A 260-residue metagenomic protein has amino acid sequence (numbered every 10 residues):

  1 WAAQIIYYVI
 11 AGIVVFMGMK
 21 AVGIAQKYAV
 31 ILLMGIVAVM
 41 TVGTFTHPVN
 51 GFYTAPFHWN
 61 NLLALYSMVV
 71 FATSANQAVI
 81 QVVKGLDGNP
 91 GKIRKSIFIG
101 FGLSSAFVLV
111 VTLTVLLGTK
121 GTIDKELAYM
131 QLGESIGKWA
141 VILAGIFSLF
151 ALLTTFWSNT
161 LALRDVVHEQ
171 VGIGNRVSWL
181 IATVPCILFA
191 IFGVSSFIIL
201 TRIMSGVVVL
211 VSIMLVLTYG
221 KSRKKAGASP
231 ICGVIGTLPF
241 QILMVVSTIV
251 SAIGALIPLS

Functional and structural regions predicted by a protein language model:
W1, K20-A29, A128-L152, R164-G174 (+1 more regions): Transmembrane helix-loop boundary segments of multi-pass membrane transporters
W1-G18, L32-M40, A72, V171-G193 (+1 more regions): Transmembrane alpha-helical segments of multi-pass small-molecule transport proteins
W1-I5, I24-L109, L113-G133: Helix-loop-helix junctions that connect adjacent transmembrane segments in multi-pass membrane transporters
W1-I5, I99-F107, T112-E126, L149-L153 (+3 more regions): Loop-to-transmembrane helix boundary motifs in multi-pass membrane proteins
A11-A21, F45-T54, L117-E126, W139 (+3 more regions): Transmembrane helix-loop junctions in multi-pass membrane proteins
I36-M40, F150-N159, W179-P185, M204-S229: Hydrophobic alpha-helical segments of multi-pass membrane transport proteins
P56-S67, E134-L153, W179, T183: Select transmembrane alpha-helical segments in multipass membrane proteins
S196-S260: A generic transmembrane alpha-helix motif of multi-pass inner-membrane proteins
